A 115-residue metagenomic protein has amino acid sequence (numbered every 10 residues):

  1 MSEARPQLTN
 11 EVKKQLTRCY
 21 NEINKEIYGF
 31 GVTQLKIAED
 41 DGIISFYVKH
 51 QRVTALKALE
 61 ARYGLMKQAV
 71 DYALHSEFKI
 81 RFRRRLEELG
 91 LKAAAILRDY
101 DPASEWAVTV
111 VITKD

Functional and structural regions predicted by a protein language model:
S2-D115: Interaction-mediating elements
